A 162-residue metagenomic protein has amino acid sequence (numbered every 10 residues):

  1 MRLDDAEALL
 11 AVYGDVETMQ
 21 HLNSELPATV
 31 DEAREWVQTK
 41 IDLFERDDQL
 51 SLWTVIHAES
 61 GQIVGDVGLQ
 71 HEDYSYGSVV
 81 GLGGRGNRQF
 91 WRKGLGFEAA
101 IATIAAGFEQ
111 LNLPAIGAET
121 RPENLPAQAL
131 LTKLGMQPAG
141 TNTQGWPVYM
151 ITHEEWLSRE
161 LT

Functional and structural regions predicted by a protein language model:
M1-H21, L52-T162: Acyl-donor (CoA/ACP) binding surface of acyl/acetyltransferases
M19-T39: Conserved GNAT-fold acetyl-CoA-binding loop/helix
T39-K40, G135: A generic local structural motif
K40-T54: A short helix-loop-beta-strand connector motif used in the catalytic cores of GNAT acetyltransferases and, in some
